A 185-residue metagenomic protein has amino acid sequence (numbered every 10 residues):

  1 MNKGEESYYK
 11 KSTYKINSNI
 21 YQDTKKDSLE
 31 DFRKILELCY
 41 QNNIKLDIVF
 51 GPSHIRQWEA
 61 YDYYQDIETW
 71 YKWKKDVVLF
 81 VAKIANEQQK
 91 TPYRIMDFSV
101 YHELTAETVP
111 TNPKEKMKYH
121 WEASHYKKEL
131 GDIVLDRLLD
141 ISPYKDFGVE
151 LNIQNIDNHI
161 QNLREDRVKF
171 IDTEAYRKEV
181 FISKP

Functional and structural regions predicted by a protein language model:
M1-K45, P143-P185: Secreted/periplasmic serine-hydrolase-like ester/acetyl group-modifying domain
N19-K25, Y61-Q65, H120-W121: Second-shell loop/turn segments in exported
D27, D31-K34, K72, D76 (+2 more regions): Extracytoplasmic/secreted proteins, especially bacterial periplasmic and envelope-associated proteins
I35-L38, N42, D76, F80-E87 (+2 more regions): Structured segments of extracytoplasmic/periplasmic soluble domains in secreted or envelope-associated proteins
L38-Q65, D97-E103: Active-site segments of SGNH/GDSL-like serine hydrolases that catalyze O-acetyl group transfer/hydrolysis on lipids
W58-P92, M96, S124: Substrate-gating cap/lid alpha-helix
K90-Y119: Flexible internal linker/loop segments at domain or repeat junctions
K114-L163: Histidine-centered active-site loop/cap adjacent to the catalytic His in serine esterases/O-acetyl transfer systems
